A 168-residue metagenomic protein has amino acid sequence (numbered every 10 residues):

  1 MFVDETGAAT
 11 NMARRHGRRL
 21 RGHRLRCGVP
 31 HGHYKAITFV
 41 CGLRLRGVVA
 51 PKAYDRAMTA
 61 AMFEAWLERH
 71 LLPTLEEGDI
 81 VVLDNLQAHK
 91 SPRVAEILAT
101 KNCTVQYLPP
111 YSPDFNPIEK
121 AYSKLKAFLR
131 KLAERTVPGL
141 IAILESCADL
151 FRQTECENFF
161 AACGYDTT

Functional and structural regions predicted by a protein language model:
M1-T168: Short functional hotspots at interaction and active-site rims
